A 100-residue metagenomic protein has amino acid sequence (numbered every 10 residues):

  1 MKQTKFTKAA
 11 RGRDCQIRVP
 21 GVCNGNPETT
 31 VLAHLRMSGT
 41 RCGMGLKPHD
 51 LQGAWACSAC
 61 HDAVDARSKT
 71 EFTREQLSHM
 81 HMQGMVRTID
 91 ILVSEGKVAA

Functional and structural regions predicted by a protein language model:
M1-T4, R36-G43: Short Cys/His-rich Zn2+-coordinating modules
K2-A33: Short cysteine-rich loop/turn motifs with clustered Cys
T4, V19-N24, G45-L46, G53 (+1 more regions): Generic structural signal for short, flexible, solvent-exposed coil/loop and linker residues
D14, V19, G39-T40, E75: Short secondary-structure boundary micro-motifs
Q16-I17, W55-S58: Cys/His/Pro-rich metal-binding microdomains
P20, A59-D62: Short Cys/His-rich local motifs and their 1-3 flanking residues in nucleic-acid-associated proteins and small
A33-L35, H61: Histidine-centered active-site/metal-ligand motif
R41-L51, D62-A100: Polybasic, low-complexity binding patches
